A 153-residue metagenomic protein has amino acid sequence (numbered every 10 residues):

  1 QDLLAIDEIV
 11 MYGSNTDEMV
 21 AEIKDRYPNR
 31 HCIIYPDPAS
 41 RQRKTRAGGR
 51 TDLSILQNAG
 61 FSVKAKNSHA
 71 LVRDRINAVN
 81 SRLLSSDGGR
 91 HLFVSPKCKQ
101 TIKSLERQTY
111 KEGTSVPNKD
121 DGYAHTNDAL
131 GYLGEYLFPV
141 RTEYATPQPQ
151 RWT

Functional and structural regions predicted by a protein language model:
Q1-P117, V140-R141, Q150-T153: Mg2+-dependent endonuclease catalytic cores in nucleic-acid-processing enzymes, primarily RNase H-like
D120-R141: Acidic, Mg2+-coordinating catalytic module of metal-dependent nucleases/exonucleases that use a two-metal-ion mechanism
A145-P147: Short, glycine/acidic-rich hinge or "gate" loops at secondary-structure transitions that mediate conformational
